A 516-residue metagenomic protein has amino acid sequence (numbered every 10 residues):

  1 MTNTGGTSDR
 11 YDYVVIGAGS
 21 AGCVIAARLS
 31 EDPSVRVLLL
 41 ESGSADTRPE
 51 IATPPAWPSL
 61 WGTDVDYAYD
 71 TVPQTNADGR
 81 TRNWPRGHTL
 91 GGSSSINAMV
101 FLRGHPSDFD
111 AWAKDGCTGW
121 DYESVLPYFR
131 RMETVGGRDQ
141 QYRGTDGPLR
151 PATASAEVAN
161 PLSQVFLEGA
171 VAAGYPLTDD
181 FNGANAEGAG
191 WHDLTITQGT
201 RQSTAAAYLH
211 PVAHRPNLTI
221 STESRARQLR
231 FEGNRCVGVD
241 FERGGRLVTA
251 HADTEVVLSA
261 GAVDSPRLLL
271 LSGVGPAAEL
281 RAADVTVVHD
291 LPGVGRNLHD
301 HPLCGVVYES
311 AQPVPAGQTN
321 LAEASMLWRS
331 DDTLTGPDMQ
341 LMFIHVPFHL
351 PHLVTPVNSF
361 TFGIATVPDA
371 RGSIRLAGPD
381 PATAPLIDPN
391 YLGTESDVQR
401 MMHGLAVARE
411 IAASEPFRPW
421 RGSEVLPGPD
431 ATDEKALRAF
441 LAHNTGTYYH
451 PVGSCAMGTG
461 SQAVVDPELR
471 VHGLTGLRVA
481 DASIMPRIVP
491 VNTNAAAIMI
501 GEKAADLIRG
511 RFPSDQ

Functional and structural regions predicted by a protein language model:
M1-Q516: N-terminal redox-cofactor-binding region of secreted/periplasmic oxidoreductases
